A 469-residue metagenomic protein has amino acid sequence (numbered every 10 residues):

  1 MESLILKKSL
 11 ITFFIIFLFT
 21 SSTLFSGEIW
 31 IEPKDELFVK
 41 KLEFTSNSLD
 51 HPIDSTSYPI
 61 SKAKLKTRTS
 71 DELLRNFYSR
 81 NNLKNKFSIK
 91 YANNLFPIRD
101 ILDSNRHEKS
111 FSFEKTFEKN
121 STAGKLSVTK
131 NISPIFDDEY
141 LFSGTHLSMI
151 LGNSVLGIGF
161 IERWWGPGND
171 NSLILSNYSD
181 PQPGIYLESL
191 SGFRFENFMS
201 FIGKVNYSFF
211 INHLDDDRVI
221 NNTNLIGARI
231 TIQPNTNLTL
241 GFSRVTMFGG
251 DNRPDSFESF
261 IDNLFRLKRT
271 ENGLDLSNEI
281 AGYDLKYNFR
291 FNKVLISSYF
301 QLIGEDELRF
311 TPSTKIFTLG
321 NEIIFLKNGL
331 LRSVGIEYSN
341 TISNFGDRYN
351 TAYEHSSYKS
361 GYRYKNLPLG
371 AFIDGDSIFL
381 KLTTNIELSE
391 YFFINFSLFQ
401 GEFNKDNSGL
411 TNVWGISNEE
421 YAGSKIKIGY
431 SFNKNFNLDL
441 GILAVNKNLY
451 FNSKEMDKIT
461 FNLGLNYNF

Functional and structural regions predicted by a protein language model:
F25-D103: N-terminal periplasmic/intermembrane-space "pro-region" immediately following the signal or transit peptide
P52-I53, N76-K86, T116-K125, I150-N153 (+6 more regions): Short loop/turn motifs that connect adjacent beta-strands in outer-membrane beta-barrel proteins
N85-I89, T122-V128, L156, S200-F209 (+9 more regions): Transmembrane beta-strands of outer-membrane beta-barrel proteins
N93-P97, K119-S121, V128-P134, L151-N153 (+10 more regions): Transmembrane beta-strands of outer-membrane beta-barrel pores
F96-I98, I161-T231, G241, F248-L274 (+1 more regions): Surface-exposed coil loops of outer-membrane beta-barrel proteins
I98-I101, F136-E139, G168-I174, F198-F201 (+6 more regions): Outer-membrane beta-barrel translocator domains and adjoining extracellular loop/strand segments of Gram-negative
F111-K119, T145-L151, I158, I185-S191 (+6 more regions): Residues on the lipid-exposed face of transmembrane beta-strands in outer-membrane beta-barrel proteins
G273-F469: Outer-membrane beta-barrel pore domains
